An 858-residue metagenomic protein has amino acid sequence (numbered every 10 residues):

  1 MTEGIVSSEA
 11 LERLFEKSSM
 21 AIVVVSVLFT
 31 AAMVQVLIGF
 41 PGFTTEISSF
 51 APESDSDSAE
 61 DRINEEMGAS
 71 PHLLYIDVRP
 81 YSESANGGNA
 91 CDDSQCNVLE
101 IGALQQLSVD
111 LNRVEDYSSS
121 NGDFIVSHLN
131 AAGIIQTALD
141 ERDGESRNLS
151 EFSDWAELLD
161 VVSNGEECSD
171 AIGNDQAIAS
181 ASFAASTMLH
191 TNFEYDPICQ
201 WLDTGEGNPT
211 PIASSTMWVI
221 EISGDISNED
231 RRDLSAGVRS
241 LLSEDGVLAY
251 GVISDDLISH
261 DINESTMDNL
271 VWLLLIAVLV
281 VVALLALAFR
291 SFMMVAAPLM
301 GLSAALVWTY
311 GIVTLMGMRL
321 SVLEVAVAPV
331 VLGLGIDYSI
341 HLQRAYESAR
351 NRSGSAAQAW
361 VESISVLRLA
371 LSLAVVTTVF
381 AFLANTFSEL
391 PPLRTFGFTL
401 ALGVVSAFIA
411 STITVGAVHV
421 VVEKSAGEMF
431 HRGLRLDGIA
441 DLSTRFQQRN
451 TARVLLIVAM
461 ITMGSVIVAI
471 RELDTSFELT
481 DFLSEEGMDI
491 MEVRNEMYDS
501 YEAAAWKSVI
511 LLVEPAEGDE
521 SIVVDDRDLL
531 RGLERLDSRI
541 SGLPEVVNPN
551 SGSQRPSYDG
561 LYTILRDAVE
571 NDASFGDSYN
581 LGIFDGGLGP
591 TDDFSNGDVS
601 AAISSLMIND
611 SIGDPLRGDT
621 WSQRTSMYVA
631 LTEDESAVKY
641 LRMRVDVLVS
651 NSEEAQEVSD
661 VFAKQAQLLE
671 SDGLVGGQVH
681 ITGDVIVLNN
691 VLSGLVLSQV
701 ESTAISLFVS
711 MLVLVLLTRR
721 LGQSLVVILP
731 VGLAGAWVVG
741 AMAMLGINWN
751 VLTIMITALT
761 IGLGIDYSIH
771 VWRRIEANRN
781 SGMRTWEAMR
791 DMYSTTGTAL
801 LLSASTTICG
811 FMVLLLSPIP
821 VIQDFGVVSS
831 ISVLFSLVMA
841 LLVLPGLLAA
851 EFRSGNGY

Functional and structural regions predicted by a protein language model:
M1-A277, L284, A288, F292-M293 (+2 more regions): Feature of extramembrane
M1-S49, N164, Q200, G207 (+3 more regions): Membrane-embedded transmembrane helical bundles of large multi-pass transporters/channels
